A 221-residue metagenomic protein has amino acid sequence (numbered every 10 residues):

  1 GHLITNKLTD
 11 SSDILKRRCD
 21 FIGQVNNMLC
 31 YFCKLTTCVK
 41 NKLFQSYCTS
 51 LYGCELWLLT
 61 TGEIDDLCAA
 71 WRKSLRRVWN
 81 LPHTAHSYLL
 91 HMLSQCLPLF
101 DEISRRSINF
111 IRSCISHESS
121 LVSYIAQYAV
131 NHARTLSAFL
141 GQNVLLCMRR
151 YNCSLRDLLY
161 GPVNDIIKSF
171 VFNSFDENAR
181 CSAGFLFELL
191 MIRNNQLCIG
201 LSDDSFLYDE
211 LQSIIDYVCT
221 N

Functional and structural regions predicted by a protein language model:
G1-I125: Non-catalytic, peripheral interaction segments enriched in hydrophobic/basic residues
C54, L58-L59, C114-N221: Charged boundary/loop elements
